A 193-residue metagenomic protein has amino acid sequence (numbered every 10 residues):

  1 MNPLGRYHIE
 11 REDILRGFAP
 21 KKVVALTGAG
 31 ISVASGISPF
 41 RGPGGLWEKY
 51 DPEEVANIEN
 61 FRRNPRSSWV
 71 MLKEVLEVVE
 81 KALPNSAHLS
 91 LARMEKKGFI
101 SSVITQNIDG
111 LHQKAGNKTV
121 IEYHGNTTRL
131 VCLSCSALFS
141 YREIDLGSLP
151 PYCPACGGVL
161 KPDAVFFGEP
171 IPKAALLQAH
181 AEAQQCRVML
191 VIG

Functional and structural regions predicted by a protein language model:
M1-I192: Conserved catalytic core of sirtuin-type NAD+-dependent deacylases
